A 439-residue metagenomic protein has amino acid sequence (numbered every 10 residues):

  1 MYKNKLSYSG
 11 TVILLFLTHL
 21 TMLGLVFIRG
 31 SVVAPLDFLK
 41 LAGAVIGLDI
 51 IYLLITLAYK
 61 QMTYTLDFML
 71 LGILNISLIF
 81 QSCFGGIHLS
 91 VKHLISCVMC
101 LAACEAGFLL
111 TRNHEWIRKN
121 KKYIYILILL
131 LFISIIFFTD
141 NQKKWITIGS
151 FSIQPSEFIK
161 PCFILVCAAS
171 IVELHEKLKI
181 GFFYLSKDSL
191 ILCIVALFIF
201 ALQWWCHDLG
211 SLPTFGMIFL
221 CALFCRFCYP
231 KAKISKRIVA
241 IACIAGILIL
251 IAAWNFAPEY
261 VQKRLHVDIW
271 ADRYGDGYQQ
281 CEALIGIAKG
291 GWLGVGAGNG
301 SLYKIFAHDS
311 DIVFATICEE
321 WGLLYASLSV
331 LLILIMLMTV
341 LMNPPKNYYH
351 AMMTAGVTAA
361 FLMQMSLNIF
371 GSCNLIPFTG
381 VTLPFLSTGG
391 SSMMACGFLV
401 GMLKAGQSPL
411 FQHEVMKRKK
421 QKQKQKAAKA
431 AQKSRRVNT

Functional and structural regions predicted by a protein language model:
M1-N4, L20-L25, N368-T439: A juxtamembrane structural motif centered on a specific transmembrane helix
K5, L23-L41, A58-F68, L78-M99 (+3 more regions): Interfacial transmembrane-helix termini
L48-Y59, L78-L127, I159-K177, C221-P230 (+1 more regions): Transmembrane alpha-helical segments and their membrane-water interfaces
M62-L70, H88-C97, A106-L131, I146-I148 (+2 more regions): Interfacial loop-to-transmembrane-helix boundary motif in multi-pass membrane proteins
W116-K119, L130-I153, K179-F183, Y260-I269 (+1 more regions): Membrane-interfacial helix-loop-helix modules of multi-pass inner-membrane proteins that assemble, modify, or transport
K143-W145, S235-S329: Hydrophobic, glycine- and aromatic-enriched re-entrant/interface helices and adjoining loop segments
F182, S186-W205, L209-N255: Hydrophobic alpha-helical segments of polytopic membrane proteins
N343-G380, L386: Loop-to-helix entry and N-terminal half of a specific, functionally important transmembrane alpha helix in multi-pass
